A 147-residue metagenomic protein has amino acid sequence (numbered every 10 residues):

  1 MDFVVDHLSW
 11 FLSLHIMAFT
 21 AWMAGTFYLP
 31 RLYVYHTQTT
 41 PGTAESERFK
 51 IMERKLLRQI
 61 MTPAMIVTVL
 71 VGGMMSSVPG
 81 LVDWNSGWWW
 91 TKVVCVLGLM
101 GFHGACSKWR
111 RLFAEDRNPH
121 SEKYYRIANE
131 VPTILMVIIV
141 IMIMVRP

Functional and structural regions predicted by a protein language model:
M1-P147: Polytopic transmembrane helical bundles with strong interfacial aromatic enrichment
